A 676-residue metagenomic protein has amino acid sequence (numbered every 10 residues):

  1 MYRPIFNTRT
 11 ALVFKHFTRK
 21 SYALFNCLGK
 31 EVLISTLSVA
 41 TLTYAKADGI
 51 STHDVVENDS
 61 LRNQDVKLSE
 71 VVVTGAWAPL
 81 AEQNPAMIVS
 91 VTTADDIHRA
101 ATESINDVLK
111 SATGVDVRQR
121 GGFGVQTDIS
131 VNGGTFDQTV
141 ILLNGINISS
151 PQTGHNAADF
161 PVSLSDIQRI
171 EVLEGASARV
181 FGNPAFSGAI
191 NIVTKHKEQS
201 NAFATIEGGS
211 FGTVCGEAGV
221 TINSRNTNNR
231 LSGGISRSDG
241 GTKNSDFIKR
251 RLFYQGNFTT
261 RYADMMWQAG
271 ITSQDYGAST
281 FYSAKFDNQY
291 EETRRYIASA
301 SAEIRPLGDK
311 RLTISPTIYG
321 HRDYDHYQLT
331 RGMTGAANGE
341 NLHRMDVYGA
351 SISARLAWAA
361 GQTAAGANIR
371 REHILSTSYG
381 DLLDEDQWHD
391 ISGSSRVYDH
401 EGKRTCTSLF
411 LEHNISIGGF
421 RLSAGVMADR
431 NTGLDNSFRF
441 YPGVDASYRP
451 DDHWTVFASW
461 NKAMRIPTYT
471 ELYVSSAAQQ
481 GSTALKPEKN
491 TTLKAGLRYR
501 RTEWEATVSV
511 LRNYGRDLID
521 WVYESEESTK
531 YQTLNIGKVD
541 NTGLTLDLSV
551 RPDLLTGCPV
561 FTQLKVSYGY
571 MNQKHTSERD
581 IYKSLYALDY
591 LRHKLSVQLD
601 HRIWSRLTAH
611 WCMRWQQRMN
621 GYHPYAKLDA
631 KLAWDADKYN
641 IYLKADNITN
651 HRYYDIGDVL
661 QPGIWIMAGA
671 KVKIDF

Functional and structural regions predicted by a protein language model:
G49-H98, N106, F136, E505: Short, acidic, small-residue-rich periplasmic hinge/interaction motif at the N-terminus of Gram-negative outer-membrane
N106, K110-I146, S150: Extracytoplasmic beta-strand/coil segments of soluble accessory domains associated with Gram-negative outer-membrane
D128, N147-E174, I192-K195: Short acidic/polar hinge/loop motifs at secondary-structure boundaries that mediate gating or recognition
G188-A189, T194-I222, S232-S245, N288: Short strand-turn segments of transmembrane beta-barrel domains in outer membranes, especially the first one or two
S238-K249, A263-I314, I318-V347: Flexible loop and strand-edge segments within Gram-negative outer membrane beta-barrel domains
S283-P306, H343-M345, G402, D435 (+6 more regions): Outer-membrane beta-barrel signature, preferentially recognizing the C-terminal barrel domain of Gram-negative
I318, A360, N368, S395-G515 (+5 more regions): Structural signature of Gram-negative outer-membrane beta-barrels, strongest in the C-terminal barrel of TonB-dependent
S416, F420-L422, R512-Y514, L534-Q617: Gram-negative outer-membrane beta-barrel transporters
